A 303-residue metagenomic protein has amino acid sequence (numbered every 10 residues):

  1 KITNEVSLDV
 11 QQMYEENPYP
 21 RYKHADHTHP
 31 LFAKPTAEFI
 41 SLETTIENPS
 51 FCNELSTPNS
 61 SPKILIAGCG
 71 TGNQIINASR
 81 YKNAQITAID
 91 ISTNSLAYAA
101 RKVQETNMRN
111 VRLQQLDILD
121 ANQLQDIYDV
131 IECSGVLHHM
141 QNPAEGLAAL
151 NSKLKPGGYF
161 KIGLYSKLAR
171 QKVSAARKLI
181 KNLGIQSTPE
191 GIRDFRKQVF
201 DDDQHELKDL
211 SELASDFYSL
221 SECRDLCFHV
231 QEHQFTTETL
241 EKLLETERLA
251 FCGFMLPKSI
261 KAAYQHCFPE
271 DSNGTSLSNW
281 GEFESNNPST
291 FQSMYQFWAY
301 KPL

Functional and structural regions predicted by a protein language model:
T71-N83: Conserved SAM-binding loop of SAM-dependent methyltransferases across substrates and taxa, primarily the Class I
Q85-D90: Conserved SAM-binding motif I beta-strand of class I
N107-D120: Conserved SAM-binding strand-loop segment of SAM-dependent methyltransferases
L119-I131: A short acidic, Gly/Pro-enriched loop at the edge of an enzyme's catalytic core that lines a small-molecule cofactor
D129-N142: A short SAM/SAH-binding and catalytic strip from SAM-dependent methyltransferases
A144-P156: A short glycine-rich, Lys/Arg-flanked "PGG" loop and its adjoining helix->strand segment in the class I
Y159-D209: Conserved class I S-adenosyl-L-methionine
Q198-L303: Rossmann-like AdoMet/SAM-dependent catalytic core
